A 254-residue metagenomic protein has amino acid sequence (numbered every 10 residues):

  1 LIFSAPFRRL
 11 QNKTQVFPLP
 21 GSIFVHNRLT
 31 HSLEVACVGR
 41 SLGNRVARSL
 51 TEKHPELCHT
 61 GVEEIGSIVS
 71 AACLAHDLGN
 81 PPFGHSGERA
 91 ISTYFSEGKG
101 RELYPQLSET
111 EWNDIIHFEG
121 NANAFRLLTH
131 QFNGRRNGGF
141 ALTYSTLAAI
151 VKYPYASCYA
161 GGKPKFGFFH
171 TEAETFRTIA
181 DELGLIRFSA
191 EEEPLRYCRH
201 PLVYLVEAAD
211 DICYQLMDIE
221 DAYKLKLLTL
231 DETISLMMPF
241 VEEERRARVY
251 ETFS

Functional and structural regions predicted by a protein language model:
I2-K13, S22, L33, C37-V38 (+2 more regions): Sequence-structural signature of the catalytic-core scaffold of metal-dependent phosphohydrolases that act on
P18-F24: Short hinge/gating elements
H26-T30: Low-complexity, highly charged intrinsically disordered N-terminal segments that act as targeting/localization
